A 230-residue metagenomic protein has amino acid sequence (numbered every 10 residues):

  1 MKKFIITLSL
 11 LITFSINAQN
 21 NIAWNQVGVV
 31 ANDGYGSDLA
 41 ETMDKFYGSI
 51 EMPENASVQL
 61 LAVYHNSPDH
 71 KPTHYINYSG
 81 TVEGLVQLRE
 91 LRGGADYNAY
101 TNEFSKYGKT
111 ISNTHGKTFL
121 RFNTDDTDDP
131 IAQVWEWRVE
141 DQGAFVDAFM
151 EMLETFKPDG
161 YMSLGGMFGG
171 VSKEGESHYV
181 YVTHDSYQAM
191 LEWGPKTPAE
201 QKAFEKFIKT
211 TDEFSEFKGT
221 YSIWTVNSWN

Functional and structural regions predicted by a protein language model:
K3-F14: Sec-dependent N-terminal signal peptides
A18-N230: Short S/T/G/P-rich N-terminal loop/turn motif that feeds into the first structured element of a domain
